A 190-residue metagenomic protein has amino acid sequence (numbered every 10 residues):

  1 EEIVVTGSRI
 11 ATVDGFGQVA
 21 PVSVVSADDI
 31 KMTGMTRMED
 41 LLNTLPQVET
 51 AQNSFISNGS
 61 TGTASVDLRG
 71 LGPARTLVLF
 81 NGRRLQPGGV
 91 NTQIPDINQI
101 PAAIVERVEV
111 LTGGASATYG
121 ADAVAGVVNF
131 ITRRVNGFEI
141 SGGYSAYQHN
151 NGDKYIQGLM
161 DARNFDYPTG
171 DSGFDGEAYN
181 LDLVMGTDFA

Functional and structural regions predicted by a protein language model:
E2, A20-D40, S65-L71, I94-N98 (+3 more regions): Short, polar/charged loop or turn motifs at beta-strand boundaries
I3-T33, S60, G88, F138-S141 (+1 more regions): N-terminal periplasmic "start-of-domain" segments of outer-membrane beta-barrel proteins
A11-T12, E39, N43-R84, N129: Extracytoplasmic beta-strand/coil segments of soluble accessory domains associated with Gram-negative outer-membrane
V22, I30, L42, V108-E109 (+1 more regions): Non-catalytic regulatory/gating segments with a bias toward low-complexity or hydrophobic composition
M38-L41, A64-V66, D96-N98, D122-G142 (+1 more regions): N-terminal periplasmic accessory domains that precede and gate Gram-negative outer-membrane beta-barrel machines
N58, Q86, G114, Y144-Q148: Transmembrane beta-strands of outer-membrane beta-barrel pores
R83-T112, G158-L159, G173: Short acidic/polar hinge/loop motifs at secondary-structure boundaries that mediate gating or recognition
V127, V135-G186: Short strand-turn segments of transmembrane beta-barrel domains in outer membranes, especially the first one or two
